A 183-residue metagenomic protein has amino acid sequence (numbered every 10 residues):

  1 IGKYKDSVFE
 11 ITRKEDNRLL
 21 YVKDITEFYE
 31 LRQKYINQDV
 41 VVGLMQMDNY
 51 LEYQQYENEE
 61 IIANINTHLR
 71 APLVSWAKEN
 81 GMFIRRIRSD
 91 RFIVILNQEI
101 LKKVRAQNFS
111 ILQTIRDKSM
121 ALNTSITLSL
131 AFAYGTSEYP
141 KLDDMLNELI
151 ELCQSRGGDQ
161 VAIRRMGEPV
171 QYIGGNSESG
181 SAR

Functional and structural regions predicted by a protein language model:
I1-E30, I126-A131: PAS-family sensory/regulatory modules and their coupling/dimerization elements
V8-E10, F83-I95, M120-E148, G158-M166: A short glycine-enriched loop-to-beta-strand structural element that forms part of the catalytic core of nucleotide
D16, I25-F28, M47-N49, T136 (+1 more regions): PAS/PAC or PAS-like capping segment
Y29, I36-L44, D48-V74, K78 (+3 more regions): Conserved long alpha-helical elements within nucleotide-processing catalytic cores of c-di-GMP signaling and class III
R32-Y35, F109, G135-G158, E178-G180: Catalytic-core segments of nucleotide cyclases and related cyclic-nucleotide turnover enzymes
I65, I87-Q113, E138-L142: Short helix/loop segment flanking the catalytic signature motif in cyclic-nucleotide metabolism enzymes
R70-G81, K102-N123, D143-L152: Alpha-helical scaffold within the catalytic cores of cyclic-nucleotide enzymes
G167-R183: Intrinsically disordered, glycine/charged-rich C-terminal tails and inter-domain linkers that flank nucleotidyl cyclase
